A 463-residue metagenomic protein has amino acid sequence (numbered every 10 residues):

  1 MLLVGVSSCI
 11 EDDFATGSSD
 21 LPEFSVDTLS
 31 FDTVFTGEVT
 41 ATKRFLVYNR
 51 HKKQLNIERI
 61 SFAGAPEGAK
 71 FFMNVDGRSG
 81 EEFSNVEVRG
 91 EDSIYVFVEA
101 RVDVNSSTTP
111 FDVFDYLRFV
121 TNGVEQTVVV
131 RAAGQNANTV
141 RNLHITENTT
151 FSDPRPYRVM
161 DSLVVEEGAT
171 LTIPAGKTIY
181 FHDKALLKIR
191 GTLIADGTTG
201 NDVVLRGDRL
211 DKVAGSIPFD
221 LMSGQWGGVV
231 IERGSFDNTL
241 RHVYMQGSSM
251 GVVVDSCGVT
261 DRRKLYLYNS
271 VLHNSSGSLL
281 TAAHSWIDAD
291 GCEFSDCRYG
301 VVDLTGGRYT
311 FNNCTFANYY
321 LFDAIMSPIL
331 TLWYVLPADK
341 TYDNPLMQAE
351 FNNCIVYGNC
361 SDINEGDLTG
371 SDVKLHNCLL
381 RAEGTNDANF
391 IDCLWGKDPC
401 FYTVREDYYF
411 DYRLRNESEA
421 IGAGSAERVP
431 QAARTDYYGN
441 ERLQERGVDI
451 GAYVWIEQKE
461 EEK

Functional and structural regions predicted by a protein language model:
G5-S8: C-terminal motif of bacterial Sec signal peptides marking the signal peptidase cleavage site
I10-S30, R50-E99, V104: Surface-exposed binding patches on compact interaction domains or structured appendages
T42-N49, V113-V120, V229, V243 (+1 more regions): Buried hydrophobic-core signal for structured, non-transmembrane domains
D103-N136: Terminal connector regions
S152-G215, G291-T315, Y319-F322, C360-T385: Extracellular beta-helix/beta-solenoid repeat scaffolds
L221, V230, S235-S295: Right-handed parallel beta-helix
A282, I287-R413: Predominantly extracellular beta-rich ligand-binding scaffolds that present long acidic/polar faces for carbohydrate
D392-K463: C-terminal accessory segments
